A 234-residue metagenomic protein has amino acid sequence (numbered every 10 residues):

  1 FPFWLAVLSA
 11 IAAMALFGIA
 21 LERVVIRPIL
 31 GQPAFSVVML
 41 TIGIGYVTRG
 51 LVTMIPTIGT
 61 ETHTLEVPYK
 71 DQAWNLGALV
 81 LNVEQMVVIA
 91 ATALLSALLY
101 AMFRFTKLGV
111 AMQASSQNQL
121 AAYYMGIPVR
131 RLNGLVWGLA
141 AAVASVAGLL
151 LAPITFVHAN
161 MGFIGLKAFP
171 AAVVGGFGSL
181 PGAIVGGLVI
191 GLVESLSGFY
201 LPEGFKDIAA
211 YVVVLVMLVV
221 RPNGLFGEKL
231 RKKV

Functional and structural regions predicted by a protein language model:
F1, G31-Q32, F105, S116 (+5 more regions): Helix-loop interface residues and adjacent transmembrane-helix termini in multi-pass membrane transporters, primarily
P2-A12, G134-A144, G148-V214: Transmembrane alpha-helical segments in multi-pass inner-membrane proteins
P2-I44, L51, V185-I190, E194 (+1 more regions): Alpha-helical transmembrane segments within multi-pass membrane transporters and channels
I11-F17, I42-V52, A91-Y100, A141-A144 (+3 more regions): Hydrophobic core segments of alpha-helical transmembrane domains in multi-pass membrane transport and ion-translocation
I19, R23-P28, L51, I55 (+7 more regions): Membrane-interface helix caps of multi-pass small-molecule transporters
V24, T60, Q117-Y124, P128-R131 (+1 more regions): Cytosolic-side transmembrane-helix boundaries in multi-pass membrane proteins
P28-F105, L132, L196, E203 (+2 more regions): Transmembrane helix-bundle core of multi-pass membrane transporters and related energy-transducing complexes
V80-V157, L180-G186: Helix-loop-helix "hairpin" substructures at the membrane interface of multi-pass membrane proteins
